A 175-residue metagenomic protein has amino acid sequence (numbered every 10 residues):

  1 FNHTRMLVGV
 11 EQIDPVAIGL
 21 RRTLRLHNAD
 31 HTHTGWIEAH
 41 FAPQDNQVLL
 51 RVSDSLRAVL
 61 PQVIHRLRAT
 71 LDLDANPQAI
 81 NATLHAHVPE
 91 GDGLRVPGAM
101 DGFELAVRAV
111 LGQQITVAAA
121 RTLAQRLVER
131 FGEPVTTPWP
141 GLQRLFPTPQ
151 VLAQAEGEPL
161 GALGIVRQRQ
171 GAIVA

Functional and structural regions predicted by a protein language model:
F1-A175: HhH-family (HhH-GPD) DNA N-glycosylase catalytic core used in base-excision repair
